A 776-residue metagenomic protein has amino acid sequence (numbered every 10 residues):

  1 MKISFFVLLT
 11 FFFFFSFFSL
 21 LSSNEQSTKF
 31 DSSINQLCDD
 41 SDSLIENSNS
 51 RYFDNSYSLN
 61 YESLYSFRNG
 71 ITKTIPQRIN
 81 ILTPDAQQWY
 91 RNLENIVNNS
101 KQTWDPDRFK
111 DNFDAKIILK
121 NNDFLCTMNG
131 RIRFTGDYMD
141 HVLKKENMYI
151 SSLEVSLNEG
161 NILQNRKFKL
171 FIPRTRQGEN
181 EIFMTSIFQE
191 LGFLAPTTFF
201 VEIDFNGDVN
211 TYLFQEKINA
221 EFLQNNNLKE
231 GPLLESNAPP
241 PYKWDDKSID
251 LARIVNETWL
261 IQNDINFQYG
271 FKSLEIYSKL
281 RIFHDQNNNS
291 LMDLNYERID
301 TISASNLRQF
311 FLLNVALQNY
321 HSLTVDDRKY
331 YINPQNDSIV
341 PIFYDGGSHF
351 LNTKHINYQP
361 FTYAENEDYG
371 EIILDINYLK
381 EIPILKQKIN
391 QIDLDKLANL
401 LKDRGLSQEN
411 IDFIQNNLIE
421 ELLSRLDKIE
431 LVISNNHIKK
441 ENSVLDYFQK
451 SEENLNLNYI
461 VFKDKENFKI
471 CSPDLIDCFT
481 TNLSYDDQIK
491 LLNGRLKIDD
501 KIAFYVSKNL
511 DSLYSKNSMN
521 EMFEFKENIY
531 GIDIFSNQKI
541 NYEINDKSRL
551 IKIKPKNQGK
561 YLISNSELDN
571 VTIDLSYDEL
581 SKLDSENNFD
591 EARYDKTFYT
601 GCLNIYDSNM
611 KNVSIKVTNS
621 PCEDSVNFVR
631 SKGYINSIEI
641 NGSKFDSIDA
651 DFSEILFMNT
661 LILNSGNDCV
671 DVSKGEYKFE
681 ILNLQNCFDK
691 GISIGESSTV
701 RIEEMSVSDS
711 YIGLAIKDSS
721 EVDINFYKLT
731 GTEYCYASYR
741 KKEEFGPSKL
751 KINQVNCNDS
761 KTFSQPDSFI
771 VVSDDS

Functional and structural regions predicted by a protein language model:
K2-S4, F17-T127, E409-S548: Regulatory N- and C-terminal appendages and interdomain linkers associated with kinase/kinase-like NTP transferase
L8-S16: Bacterial N-terminal signal peptides
I81, V155, I299-L351: Active-site acidic catalytic loop and adjacent metal/ATP-binding pocket of ATP-dependent phosphoryl transfer enzymes
L119-I254, N319: Conserved ATP-binding subdomain of kinase catalytic cores across diverse folds
N219-A316: ATP-dependent phospho-/nucleotidyl transfer catalytic cores
Q318-N319, Y331-L457, D464, L492: C-terminal catalytic region of ATP-dependent kinase domains
F504-S776: Extracellular beta-rich repeat passengers
